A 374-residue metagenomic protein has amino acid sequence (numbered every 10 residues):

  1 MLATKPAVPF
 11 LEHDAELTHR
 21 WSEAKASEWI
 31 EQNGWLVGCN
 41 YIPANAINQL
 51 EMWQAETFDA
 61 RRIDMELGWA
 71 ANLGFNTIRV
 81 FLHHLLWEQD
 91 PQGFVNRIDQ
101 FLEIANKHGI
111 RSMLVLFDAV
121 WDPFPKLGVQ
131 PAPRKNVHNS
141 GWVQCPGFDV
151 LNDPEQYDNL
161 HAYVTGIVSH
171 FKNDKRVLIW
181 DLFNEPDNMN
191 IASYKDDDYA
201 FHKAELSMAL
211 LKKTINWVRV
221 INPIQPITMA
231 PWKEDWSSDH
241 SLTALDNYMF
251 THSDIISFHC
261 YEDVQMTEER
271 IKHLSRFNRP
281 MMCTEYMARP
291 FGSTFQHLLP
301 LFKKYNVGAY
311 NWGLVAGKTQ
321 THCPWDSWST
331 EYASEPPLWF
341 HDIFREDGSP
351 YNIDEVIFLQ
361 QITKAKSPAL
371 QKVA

Functional and structural regions predicted by a protein language model:
M1-A7, A374: Bacterial/eukaryotic Sec-type N-terminal signal peptides
V8-I255, H259, V264-M266, F277 (+6 more regions): Active-site mouth of glycoside hydrolases
R270: Conserved catalytic-core segment of NTP-binding enzymes
P324-W328: Short, surface-exposed amphipathic charged segments that create phosphate/polyanion-binding patches used for binding
I343, S349-A374: Carbohydrate-binding surfaces of carbohydrate-active enzymes
